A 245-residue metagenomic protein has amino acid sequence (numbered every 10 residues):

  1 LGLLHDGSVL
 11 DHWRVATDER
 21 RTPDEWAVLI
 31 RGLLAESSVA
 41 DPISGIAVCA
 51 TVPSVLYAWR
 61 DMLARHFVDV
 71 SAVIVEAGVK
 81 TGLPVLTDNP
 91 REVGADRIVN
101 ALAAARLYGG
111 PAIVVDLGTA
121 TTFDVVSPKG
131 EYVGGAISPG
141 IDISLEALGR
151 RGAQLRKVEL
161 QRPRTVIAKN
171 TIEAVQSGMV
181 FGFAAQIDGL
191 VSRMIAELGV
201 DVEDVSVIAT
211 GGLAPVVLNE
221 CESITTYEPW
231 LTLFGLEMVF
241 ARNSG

Functional and structural regions predicted by a protein language model:
L1-A35, D41, G130-R156, R162: Short glycine-rich, Thr/Ser-proximal phosphate-binding strand/loop in the N-terminal lobe of ATP-dependent enzymes
L1-L10, A104, G110-Y132, L148 (+1 more regions): Gly/Thr-rich phosphate-binding beta-strand-loop-beta motif of the actin/hexokinase/Hsp70
T17, R21, I113, S144-G245: ATP-binding/phosphotransfer module of carbohydrate and carboxylate kinases, centering on a glycine-rich
W26-L34, N100-A104, Y108, Q186-M194 (+1 more regions): Generic hydrophobic alpha-helical segments
A35-V93, K129-G135, G140-I141, A168-V180 (+3 more regions): Short beta-strand-loop/turn "lid" adjacent to the catalytic site in phosphate-handling enzymes
S37-D41, L107-G109, L198-V202: Glycine-rich phosphate-binding loop signature in dinucleotide/nucleotide-binding domains
V68-V70, Y108-P111, L117, T121 (+4 more regions): Short coil/turn connectors at secondary-structure junctions
V79-A112, E237-G245: Conserved phosphate-binding catalytic cores of ATP/NTP-utilizing and phosphoryl-transfer enzymes
